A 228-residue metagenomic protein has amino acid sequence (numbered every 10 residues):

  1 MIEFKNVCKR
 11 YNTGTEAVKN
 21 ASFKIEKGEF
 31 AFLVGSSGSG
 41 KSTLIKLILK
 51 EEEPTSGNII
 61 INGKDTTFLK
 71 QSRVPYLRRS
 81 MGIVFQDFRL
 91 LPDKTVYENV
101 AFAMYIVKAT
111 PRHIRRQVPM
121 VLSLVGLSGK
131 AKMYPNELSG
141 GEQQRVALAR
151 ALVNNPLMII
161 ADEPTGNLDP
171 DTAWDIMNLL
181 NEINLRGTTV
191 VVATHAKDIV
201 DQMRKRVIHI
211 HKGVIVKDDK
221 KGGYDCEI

Functional and structural regions predicted by a protein language model:
L49: Helix-to-loop junction immediately C-terminal to a conserved catalytic motif
G57-D65: Conserved ABC transporter NBD signature motif
K94-A101: Short coil-to-helix segment of the ABC ATPase nucleotide-binding domain corresponding to the Q-loop/switch region
M133-L138, E142: Conserved ABC ATPase signature
L148: Hydrophobic anchor residue at the start of the ABC signature
V153-L157: A short, proline-enriched helix->beta-strand linker immediately N-terminal to the Walker B motif in ABC-type P-loop
I159-D162: Catalytic Walker B motif of ABC-type/P-loop ATPase nucleotide-binding domains
